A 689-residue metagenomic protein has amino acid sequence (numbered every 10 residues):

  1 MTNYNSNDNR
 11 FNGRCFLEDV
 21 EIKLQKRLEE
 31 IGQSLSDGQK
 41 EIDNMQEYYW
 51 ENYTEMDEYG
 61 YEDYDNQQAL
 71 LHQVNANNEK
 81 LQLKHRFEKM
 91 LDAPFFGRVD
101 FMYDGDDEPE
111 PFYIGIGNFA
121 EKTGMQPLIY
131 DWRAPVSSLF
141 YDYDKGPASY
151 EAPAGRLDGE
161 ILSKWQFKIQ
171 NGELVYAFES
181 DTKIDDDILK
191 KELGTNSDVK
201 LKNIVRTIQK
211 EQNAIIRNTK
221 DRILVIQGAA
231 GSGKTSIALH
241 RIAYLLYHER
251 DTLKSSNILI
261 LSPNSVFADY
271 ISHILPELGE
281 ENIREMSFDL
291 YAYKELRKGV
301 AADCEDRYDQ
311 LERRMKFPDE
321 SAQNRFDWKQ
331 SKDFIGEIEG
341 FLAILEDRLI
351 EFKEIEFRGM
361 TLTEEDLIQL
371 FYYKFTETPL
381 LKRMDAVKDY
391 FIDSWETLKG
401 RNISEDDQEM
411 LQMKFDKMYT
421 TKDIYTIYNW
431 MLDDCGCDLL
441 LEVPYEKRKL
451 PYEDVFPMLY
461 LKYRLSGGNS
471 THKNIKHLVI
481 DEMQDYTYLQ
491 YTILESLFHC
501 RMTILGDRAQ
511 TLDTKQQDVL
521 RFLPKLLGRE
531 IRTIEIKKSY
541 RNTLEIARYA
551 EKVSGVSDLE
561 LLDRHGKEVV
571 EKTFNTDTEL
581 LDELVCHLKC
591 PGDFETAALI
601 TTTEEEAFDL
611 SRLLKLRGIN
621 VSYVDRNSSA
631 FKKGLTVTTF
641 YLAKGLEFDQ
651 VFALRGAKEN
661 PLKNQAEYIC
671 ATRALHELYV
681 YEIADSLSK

Functional and structural regions predicted by a protein language model:
M1-Q39, D43, K191-Q310, I669: P-loop NTPase Walker
M1-V205, Q209, N213-R217: Extended, charged low-complexity regulatory segments
Q82, F112, E160-T195, V199-H273 (+1 more regions): Conserved motor-region signature of P-loop NTPase helicases/translocases
H85-L91, R98-D106, G155-G159, Q166-K168 (+7 more regions): A general structural signal for short secondary-structure junctions and capping/turn motifs
R98-D100, V225, I260-S262, Y679-E682: A structural signal for short, well-ordered beta-strand segments and their strand-loop junctions that often border
G194, D198, W328, E377 (+3 more regions): Conserved phosphate/pyrophosphate-binding and hydrolysis machinery centered on Walker-type P-loop NTPases, extending
L246-L478, Q484-I493, R501, A509: Alpha-helical nucleic-acid-binding subdomain of P-loop helicases immediately C-terminal to the Walker A/P-loop
D251, S256, S265-E281, M286-L290 (+3 more regions): Conserved helicase motor core of SF1/SF2 NTP-dependent helicases
